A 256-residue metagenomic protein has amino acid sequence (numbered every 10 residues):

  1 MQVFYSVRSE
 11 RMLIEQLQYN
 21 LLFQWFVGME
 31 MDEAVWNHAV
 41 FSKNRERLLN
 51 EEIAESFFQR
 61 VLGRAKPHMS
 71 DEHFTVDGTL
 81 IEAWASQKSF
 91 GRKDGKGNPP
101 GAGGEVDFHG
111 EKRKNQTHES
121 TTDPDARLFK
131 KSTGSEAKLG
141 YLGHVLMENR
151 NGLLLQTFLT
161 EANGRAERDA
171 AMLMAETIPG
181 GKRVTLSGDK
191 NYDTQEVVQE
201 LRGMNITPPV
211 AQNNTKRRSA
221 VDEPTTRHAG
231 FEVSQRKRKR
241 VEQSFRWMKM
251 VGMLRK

Functional and structural regions predicted by a protein language model:
M1-V7: Alpha-helical support elements that line or immediately flank enzyme active sites and cofactor-binding pockets
R8-L17: Short, charged amphipathic recognition helices of the HTH superfamily and cognate SANT/SANTA-like modules
Q18, V27-E200, A211: Polybasic low-complexity intrinsically disordered regions
G95-P100, V106-D107, K190-K256: Helix-centered, glycine/charged polyanion-binding patches within enzymatic domains that contact phosphate-containing
